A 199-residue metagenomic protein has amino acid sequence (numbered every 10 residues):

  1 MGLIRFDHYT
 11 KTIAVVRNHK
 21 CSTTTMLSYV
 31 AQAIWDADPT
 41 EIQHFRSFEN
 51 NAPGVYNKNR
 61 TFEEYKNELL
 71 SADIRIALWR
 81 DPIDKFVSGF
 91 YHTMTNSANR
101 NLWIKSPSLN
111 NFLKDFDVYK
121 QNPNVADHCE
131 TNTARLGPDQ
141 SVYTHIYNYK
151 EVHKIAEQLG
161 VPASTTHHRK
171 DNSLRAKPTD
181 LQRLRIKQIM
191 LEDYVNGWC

Functional and structural regions predicted by a protein language model:
M1-C199: Membrane-interface amphipathic segments in extracytoplasmic regions
